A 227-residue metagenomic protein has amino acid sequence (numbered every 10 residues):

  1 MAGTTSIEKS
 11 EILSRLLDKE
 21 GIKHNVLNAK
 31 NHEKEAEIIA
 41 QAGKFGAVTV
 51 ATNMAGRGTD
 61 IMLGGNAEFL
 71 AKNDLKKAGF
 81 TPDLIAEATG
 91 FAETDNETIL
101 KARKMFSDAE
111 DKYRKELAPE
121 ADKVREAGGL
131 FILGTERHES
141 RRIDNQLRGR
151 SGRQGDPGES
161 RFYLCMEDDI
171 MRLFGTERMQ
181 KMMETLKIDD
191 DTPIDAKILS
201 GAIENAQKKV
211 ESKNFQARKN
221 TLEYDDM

Functional and structural regions predicted by a protein language model:
M1-L13: Conserved strand-helix element at the start of the C-terminal RecA-like helicase core
M1-T4, I194, K219-E223: Short acidic, glycine/proline-enriched loop segments that cap or flank alpha-helices
T5-I7, L199-I203, E223-M227: A glycine-rich phosphate-binding loop feature that marks nucleotide/adenosyl-phosphate handling sites
D18-N214: Conserved phosphate-handling catalytic cores of large alpha/beta enzymes
K208-M227: C-terminal accessory/connector segments of nucleic-acid motor ATPases
